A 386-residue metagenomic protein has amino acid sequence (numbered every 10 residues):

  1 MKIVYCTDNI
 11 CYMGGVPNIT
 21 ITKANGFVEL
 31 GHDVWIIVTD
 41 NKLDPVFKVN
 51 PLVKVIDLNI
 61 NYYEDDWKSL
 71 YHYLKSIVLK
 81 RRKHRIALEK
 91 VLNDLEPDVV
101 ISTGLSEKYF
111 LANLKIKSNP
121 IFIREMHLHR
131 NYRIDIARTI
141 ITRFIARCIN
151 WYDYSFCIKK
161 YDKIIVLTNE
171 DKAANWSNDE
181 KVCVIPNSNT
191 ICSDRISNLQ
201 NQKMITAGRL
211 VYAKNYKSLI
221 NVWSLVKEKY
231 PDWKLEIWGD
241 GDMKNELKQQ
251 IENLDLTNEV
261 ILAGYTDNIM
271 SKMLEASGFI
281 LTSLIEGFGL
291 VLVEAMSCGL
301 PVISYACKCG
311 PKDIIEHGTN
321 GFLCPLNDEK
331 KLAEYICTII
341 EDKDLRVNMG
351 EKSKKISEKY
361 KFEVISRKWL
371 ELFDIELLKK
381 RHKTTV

Functional and structural regions predicted by a protein language model:
C6-M13, G26, L30-K75, A174: N-terminal strand-loop element at the rim of the active site of nucleotide-sugar-dependent glycosyltransferases
G14-T22, Q202-E228, I237, D242-K248 (+1 more regions): A conserved mid-protein helix/loop that constitutes part of the nucleotide-sugar donor-binding site
I86-K90, R143-I164: Membrane-proximal helix-turn-helix segments that form the acceptor-binding/catalytic region of lipid-linked
S102-K108, M126: Short His-centered aromatic/hydrophobic patch
D232, E252, E259, K272 (+4 more regions): A short, well-ordered alpha-helix in the C-terminal region of glycosyltransferases
Y265, L284: Aromatic "clamp/platform" in nucleotide-sugar-dependent glycosyltransferases that forms part of the donor/acceptor
P301-Y305: Short hydrophobic beta-strand element within catalytic cores of glycosyltransferases and related nucleotide-activated
E316-G318, F322-E329, C337-K343, E358: Conserved acidic donor-binding segment of nucleotide-sugar-dependent glycosyltransferases
